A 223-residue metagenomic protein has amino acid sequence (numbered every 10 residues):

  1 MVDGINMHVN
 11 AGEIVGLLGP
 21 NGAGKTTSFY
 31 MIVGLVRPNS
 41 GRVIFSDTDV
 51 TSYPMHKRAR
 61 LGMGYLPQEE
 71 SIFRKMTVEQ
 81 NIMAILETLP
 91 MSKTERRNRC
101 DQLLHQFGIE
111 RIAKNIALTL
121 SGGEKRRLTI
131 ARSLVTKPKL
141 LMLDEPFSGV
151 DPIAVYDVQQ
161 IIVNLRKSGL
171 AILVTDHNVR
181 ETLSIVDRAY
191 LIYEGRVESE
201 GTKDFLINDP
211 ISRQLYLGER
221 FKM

Functional and structural regions predicted by a protein language model:
L18-P20: The feature captures the beta-strand-to-loop junction immediately N-terminal to the Walker
V33: Helix-to-loop junction immediately C-terminal to a conserved catalytic motif
G41-D49, L61, R99: Conserved ABC transporter NBD signature motif
M83, T94-I112, Q160-V163, I211: Conserved ABC ATPase "signature" region
I116-L120, E124: Conserved ABC ATPase signature
K137: Conserved catalytic motifs of ABC-family nucleotide-binding domains
L141-D144: Catalytic Walker B motif of ABC-type/P-loop ATPase nucleotide-binding domains
